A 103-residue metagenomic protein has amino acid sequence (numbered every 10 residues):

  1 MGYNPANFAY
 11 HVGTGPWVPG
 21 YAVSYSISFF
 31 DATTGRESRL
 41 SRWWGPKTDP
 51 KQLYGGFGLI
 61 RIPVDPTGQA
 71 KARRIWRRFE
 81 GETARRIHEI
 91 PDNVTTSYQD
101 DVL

Functional and structural regions predicted by a protein language model:
M1-L103: Disordered, low-complexity "stalk" and linker segments at domain junctions of extracellular and cell-surface proteins
